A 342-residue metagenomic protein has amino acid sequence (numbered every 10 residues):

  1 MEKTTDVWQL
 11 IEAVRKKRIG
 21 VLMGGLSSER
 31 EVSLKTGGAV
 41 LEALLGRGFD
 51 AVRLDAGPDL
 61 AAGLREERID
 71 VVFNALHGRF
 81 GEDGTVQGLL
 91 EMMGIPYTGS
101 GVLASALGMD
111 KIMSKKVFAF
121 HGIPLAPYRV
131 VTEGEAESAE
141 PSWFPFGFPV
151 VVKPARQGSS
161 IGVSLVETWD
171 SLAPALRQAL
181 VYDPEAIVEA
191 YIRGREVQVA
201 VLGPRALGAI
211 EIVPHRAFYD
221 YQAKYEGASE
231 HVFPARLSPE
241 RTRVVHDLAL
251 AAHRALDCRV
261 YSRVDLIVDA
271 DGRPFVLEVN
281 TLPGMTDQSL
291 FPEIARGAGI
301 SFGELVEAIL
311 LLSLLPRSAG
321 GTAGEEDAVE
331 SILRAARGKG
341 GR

Functional and structural regions predicted by a protein language model:
M1-K116, F120, T132-P141, L312-G320 (+2 more regions): ATP-binding N-terminal substructure of ATP-dependent carboxylate-amine bond-forming enzymes
E2-M23, L107-R195: Active-site nucleotide/adenylate-binding loops and adjacent lid/helix of ATP-dependent enzymes
E2-Q9, V14, A119-G122, E240-R342: ATP-dependent carboxylate activation and anion-phosphoryl transfer catalytic cores that bind Mg-ATP to form
V21, E167-D247, V268-F275: Phosphate-binding site of ATP-dependent enzymes
A51, P96-Y97, L125, V150 (+1 more regions): Hydrophobic beta-strand scaffold residues
V86-E91, F218-E226, T281: Short, flexible, mixed-charge acidic loops at enzyme active sites
G88-Y97, T168, A173, A298: A glycine- and small-aliphatic-rich helix-loop capping segment at beta-alpha/alpha-beta transitions that lines
